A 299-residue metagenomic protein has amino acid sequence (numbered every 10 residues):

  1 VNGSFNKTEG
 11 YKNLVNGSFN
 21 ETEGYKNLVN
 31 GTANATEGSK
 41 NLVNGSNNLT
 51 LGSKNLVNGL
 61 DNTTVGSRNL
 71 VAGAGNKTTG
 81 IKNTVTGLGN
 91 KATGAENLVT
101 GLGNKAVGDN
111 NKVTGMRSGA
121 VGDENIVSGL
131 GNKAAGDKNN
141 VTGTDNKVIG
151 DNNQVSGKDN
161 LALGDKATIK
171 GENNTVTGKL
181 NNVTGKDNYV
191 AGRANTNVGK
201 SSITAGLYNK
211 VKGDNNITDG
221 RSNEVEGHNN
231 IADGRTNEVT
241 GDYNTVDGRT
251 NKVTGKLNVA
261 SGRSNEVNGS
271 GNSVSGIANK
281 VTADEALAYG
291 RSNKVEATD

Functional and structural regions predicted by a protein language model:
V1-D299: Periodic small-residue-enriched repeat registers in elongated scaffold domains
